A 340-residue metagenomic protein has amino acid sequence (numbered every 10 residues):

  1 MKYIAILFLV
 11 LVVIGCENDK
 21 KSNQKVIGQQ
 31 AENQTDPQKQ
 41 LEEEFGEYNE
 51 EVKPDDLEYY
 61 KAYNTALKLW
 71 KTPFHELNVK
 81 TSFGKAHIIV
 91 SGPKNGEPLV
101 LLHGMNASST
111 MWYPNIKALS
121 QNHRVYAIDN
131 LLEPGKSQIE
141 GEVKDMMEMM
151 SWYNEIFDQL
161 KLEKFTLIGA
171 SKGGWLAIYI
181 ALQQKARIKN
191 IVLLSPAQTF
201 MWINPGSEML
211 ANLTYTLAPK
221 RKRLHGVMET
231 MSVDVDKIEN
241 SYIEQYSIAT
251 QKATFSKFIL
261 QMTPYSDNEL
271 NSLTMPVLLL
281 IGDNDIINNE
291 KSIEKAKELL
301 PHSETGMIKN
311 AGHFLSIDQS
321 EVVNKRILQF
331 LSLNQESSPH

Functional and structural regions predicted by a protein language model:
C16-E97, E163, S332-H340: Alpha/beta-hydrolase fold catalytic core
H87-G135: Conserved HGGG/HGGXW glycine-rich cap/lid loop of the alpha/beta-hydrolase fold
A127-I168: Active-site loop/oxyanion-hole signature of alpha/beta-hydrolase fold enzymes
W175-L182, N190-A218: Flexible "cap/lid" loop of the alpha/beta hydrolase fold
W202-S207, T216-S272: Conserved alpha/beta-hydrolase catalytic His-Asp/Glu region
L273, L279-I281: Short beta-strand/loop motif that positions the catalytic acidic residue of the alpha/beta-hydrolase fold
N284-N288: Acidic catalytic loop of the alpha/beta-hydrolase fold
A311-N324: Catalytic histidine-centered segment of alpha/beta-hydrolase-like enzymes
